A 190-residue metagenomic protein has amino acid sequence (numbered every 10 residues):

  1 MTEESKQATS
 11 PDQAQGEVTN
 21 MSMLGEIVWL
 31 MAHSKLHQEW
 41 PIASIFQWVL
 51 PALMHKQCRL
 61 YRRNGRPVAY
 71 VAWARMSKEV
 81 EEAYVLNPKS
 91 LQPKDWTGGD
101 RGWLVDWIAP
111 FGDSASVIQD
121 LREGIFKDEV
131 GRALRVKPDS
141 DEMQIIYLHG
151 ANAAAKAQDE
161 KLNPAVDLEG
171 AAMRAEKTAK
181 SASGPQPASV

Functional and structural regions predicted by a protein language model:
M1-I45, K177-V190: Short amphipathic alpha-helix that is part of the acyltransferase structural core
S44-L50, K56-R59, N87-K94: Short secondary-structure capping micro-motifs at structural edges
P51-A52, G112: Acidic-and-aromatic substrate-binding clefts and catalytic sites of carbohydrate-active enzymes
M54-A74: Conserved beta-hairpin
A72, K137-I146, M173-V190: Extended, composition-driven regions rather than compact fold-specific motifs
E79-K156: Acyl-donor binding region in acyl/amide transferases
L91-K94, K161-A175, K180, V190: Acyltransferase donor/substrate-recognition loop-hinge adjacent to the catalytic core
I146, N152-D167, Q186, V190: Intrinsically disordered, low-complexity terminal regions enriched in charged/polar residues
